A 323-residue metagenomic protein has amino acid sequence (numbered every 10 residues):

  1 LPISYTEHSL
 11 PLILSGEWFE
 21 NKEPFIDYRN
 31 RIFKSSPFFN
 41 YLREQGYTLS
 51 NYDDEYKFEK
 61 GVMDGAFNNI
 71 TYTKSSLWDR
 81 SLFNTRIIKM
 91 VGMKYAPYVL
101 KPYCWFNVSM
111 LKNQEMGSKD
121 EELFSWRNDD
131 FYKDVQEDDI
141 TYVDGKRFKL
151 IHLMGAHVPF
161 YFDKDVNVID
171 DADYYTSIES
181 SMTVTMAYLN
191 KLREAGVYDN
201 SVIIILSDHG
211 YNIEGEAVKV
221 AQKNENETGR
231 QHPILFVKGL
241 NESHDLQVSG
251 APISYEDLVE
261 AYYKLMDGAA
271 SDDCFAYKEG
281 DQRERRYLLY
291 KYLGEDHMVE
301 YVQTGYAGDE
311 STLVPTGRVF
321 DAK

Functional and structural regions predicted by a protein language model:
L1-K323: Catalytic domains that recognize anionic headgroups
